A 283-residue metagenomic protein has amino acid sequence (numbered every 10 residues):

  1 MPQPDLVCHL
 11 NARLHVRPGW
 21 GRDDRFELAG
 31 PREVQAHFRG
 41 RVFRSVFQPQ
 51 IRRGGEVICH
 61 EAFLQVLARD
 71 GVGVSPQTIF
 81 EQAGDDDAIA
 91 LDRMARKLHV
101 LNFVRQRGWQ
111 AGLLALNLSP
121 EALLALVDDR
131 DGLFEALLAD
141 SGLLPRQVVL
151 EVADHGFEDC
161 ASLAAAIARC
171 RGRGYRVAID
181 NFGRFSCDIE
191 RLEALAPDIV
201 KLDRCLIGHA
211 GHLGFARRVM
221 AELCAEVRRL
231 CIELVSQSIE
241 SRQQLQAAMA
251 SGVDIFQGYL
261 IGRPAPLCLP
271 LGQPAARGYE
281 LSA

Functional and structural regions predicted by a protein language model:
M1-V42, V46, A68, H155-F157 (+2 more regions): EAL-family c-di-GMP phosphodiesterase catalytic domain
R44, C59, L113-A115, Q147-E151 (+4 more regions): Structural preference for beta-strand elements that scaffold enzyme active sites
V46-I79: A short, well-structured catalytic beta-strand-centered motif of the EAL phosphodiesterase domain for c-di-GMP
I51, P120-A122, D154-G156, N181-F185 (+3 more regions): Active-site-proximal loop/turn and secondary-structure-junction residues that shape catalytic pockets, frequently
G55, H99, L116, L150 (+4 more regions): Conserved, mostly hydrophobic/aromatic
L91-A161: Catalytic core of bacterial c-di-GMP phosphodiesterases, primarily the EAL and HD-GYP domains, capturing alpha-helical
D129-E135, A164-A165, G214-A221: Charged helix-capping and loop-helix junction motifs
A166-D180, E226-S236: Short beta-strand/loop segments at the ligand-binding rim of alpha/beta enzyme cores
